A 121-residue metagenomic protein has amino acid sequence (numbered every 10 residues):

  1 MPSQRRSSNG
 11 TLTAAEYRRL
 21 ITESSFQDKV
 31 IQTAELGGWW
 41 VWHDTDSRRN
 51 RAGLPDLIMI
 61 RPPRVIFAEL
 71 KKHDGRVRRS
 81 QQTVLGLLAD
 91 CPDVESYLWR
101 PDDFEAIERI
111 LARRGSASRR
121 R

Functional and structural regions predicted by a protein language model:
M1-R121: Catalytic phosphate/metal-binding cores of nucleic-acid and nucleotide-processing enzymes, i.e., regions that mediate
